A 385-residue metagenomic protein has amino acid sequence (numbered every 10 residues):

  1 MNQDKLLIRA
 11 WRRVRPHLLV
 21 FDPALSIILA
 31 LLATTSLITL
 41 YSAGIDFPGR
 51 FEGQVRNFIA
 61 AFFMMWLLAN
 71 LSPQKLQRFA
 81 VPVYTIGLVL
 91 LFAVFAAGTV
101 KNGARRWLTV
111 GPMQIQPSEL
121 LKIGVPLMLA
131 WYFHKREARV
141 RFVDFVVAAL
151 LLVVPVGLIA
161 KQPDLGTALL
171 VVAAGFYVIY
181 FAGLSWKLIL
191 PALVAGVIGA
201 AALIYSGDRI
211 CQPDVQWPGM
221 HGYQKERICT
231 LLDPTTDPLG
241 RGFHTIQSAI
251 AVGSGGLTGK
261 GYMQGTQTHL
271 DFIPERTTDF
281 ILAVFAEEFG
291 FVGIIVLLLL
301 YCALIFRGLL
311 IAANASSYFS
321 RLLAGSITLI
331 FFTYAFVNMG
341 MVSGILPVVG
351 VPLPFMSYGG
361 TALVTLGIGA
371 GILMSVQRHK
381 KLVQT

Functional and structural regions predicted by a protein language model:
M1-L7, W11, Y334-T385: A juxtamembrane structural motif centered on a specific transmembrane helix
R12-L29, L76: N-terminal membrane topogenic signal
R15-P23, V81-Y84, I250-K260: Alpha-helical transmembrane segments of integral membrane proteins, especially early/N-terminal helices
S26-R241, A283-S343, I368-I372: Hydrophobic alpha-helical transmembrane segments of multi-pass inner membrane proteins, especially in bacterial systems
D164-L169, K260-G265, T277-T278, I295 (+4 more regions): Transmembrane helix boundary and interhelical junction motifs in multipass membrane proteins
L170-V171, Q247, Q264-H269, L300 (+2 more regions): Re-entrant/interfacial helical elements at transmembrane boundaries that shape and gate the permeation pathway
E226-C229, F243-A249, R276-D279: Short hydrophobic, aromatic-rich alpha-helical segments embedded in or entering the lipid bilayer of multi-pass
A249-V292, F319: Long extracytoplasmic/lumenal interhelical loops at the membrane interface of multi-pass membrane proteins
